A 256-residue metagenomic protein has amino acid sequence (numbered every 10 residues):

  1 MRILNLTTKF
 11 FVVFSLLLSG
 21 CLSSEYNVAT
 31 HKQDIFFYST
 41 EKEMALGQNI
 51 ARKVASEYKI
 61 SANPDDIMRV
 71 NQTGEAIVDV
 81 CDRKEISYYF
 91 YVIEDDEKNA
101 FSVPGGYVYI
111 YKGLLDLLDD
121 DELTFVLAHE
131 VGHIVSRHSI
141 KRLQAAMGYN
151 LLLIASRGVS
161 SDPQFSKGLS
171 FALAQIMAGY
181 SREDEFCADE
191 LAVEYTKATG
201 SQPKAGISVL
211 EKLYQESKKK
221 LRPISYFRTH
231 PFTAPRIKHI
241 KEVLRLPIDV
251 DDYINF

Functional and structural regions predicted by a protein language model:
M1-S19: Sec-dependent bacterial lipoprotein signal peptides
K9, C21-F256: A Zn2+-metalloprotease active-site environment signal
